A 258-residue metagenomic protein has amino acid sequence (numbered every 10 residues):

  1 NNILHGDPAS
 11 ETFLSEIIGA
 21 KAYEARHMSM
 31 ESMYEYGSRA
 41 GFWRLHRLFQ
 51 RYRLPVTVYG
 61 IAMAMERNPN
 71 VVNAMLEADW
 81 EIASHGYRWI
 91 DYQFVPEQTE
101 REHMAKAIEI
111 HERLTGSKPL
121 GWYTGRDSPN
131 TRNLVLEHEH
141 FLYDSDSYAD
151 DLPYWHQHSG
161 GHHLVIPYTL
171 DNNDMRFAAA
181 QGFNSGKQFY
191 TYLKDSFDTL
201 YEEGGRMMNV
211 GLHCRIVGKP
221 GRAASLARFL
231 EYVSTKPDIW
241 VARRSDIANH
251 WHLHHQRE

Functional and structural regions predicted by a protein language model:
N1-L164, K187-V210, I216-E258: Catalytic alpha-helical scaffold of carbohydrate-active enzymes acting on polysaccharides/glycoconjugates
H158-F177: A structural motif
D171-N173, F177-F189: C-terminal amphipathic alpha-helical segment
